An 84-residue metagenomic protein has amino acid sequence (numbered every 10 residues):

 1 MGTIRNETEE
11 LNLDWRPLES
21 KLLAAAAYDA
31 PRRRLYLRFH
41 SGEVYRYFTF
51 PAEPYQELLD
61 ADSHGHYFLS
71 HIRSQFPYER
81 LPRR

Functional and structural regions predicted by a protein language model:
M1-R84: Acidic/histidine-enriched, beta-strand-rich ligand/metal-binding domains
